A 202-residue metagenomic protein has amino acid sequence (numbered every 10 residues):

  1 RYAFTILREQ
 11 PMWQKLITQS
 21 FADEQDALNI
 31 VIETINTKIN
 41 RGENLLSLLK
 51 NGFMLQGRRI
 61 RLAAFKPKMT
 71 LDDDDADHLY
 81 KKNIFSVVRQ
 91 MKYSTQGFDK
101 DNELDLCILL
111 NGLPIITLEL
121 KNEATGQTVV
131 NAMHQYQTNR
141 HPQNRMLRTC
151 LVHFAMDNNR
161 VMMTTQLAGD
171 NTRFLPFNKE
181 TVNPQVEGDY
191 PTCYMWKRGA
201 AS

Functional and structural regions predicted by a protein language model:
R1-S202: An alpha-helical interface "stripe"
